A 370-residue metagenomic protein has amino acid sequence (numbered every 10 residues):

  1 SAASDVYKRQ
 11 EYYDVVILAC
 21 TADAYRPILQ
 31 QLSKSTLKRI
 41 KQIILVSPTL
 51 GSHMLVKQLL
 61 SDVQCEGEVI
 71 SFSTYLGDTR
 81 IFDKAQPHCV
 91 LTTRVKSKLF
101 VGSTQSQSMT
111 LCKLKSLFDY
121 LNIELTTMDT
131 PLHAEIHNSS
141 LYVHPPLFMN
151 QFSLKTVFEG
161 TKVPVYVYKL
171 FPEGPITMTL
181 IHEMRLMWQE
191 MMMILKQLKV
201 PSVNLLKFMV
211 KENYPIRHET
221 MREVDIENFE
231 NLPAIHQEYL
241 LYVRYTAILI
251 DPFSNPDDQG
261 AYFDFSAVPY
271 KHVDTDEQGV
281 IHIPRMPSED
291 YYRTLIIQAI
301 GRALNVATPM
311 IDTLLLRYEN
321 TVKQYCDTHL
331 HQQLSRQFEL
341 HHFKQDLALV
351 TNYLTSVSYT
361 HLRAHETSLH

Functional and structural regions predicted by a protein language model:
A2-Q10, Y359-T367: Conserved small/polar residues in nucleotide/adenosyl-binding loops
S4-K8, A22-L29: Glycine-rich, highly charged phosphate/nucleotide-binding loops
Y13: An anion/phosphate-binding loop that grips the pyrophosphate of nucleotide cofactors and donors
L18, Y25-K84: Rossmann-like NAD(P)(H) cofactor-binding subdomain of soluble oxidoreductases
T79-I194, L198, M310, L347 (+1 more regions): Substrate/ligand-engaging "lid" and interaction regions
H137-P287, Y291: C-terminal substrate-binding/catalytic lobe of Rossmann-fold NAD(P)-dependent dehydrogenases
M192, Q298-R302: Amphipathic alpha-helical segments within well-ordered protein domains
A307-T321, T328-N352: C-terminal amphipathic alpha-helical interaction region
